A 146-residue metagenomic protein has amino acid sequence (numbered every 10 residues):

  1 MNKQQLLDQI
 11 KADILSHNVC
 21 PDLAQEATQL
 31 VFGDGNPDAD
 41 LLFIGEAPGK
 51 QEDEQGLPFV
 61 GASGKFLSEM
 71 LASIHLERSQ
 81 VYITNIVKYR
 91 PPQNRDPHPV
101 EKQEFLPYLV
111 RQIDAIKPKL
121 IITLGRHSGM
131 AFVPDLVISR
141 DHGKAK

Functional and structural regions predicted by a protein language model:
M1-A145: A polyanion-binding, active-site-adjacent surface
